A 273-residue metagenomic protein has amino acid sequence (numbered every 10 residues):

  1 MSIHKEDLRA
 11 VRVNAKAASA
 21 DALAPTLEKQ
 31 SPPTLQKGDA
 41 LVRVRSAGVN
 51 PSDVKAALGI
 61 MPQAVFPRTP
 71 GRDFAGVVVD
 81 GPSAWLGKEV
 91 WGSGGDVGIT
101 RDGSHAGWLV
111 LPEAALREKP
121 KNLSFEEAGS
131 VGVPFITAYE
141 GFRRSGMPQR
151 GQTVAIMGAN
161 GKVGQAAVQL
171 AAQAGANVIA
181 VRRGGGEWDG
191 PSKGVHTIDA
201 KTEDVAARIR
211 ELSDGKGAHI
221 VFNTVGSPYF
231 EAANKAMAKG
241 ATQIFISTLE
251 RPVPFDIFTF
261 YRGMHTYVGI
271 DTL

Functional and structural regions predicted by a protein language model:
S31-V49, L58-V97: Glycine-rich beta-strand-centered segment in the early N-terminal region that forms part of a ligand/cofactor-binding
W91, H219-F222: N-terminal Rossmann-like NAD(P) cofactor-binding module of classical short-chain dehydrogenase/reductase
G92-G158: NAD(P)H dinucleotide-binding glycine-rich loop of Rossmann-like/cofactor-binding domains, especially the beta1-alpha1
I99, A180-G190, V225-F230, R251-P252: Short glycine/proline-centered loop/turn elements that form peptide/ligand docking sites
V131-T202, N234: Mid-domain Rossmann-like dinucleotide-binding core that forms the NAD(H)/NADP(H) cofactor-binding site
R150-Q152, A218, G240: Phosphate-coordination loops involved in phosphoryl transfer and adenosine-cofactor binding
D204-G215: Short amphipathic alpha-helix with an adjacent loop that forms part of the alpha/beta core around
P228-L273: Glycine-rich phosphate-binding loop and adjacent beta-alpha segment of Rossmann(oid) nucleotide-cofactor-binding
